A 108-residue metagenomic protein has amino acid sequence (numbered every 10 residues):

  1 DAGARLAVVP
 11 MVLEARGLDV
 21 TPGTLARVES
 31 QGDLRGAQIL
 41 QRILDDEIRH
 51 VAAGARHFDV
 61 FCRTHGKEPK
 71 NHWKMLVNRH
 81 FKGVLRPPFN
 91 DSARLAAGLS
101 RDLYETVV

Functional and structural regions predicted by a protein language model:
D1-V108: Non-heme di-metal
